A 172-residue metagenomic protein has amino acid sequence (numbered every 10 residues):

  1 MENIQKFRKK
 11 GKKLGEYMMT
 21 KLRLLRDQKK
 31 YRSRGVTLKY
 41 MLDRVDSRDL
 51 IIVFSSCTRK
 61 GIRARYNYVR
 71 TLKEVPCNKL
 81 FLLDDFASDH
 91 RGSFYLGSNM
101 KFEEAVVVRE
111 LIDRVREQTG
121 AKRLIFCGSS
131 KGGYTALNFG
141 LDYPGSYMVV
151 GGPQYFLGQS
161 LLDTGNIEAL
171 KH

Functional and structural regions predicted by a protein language model:
G11, L24-D89: Short, surface-exposed "cap/lid" segments of acyl-processing enzymes
L83-E103: Cap/lid segment of the alpha/beta-hydrolase catalytic domain
G97-Q118: Alpha/beta-hydrolase active-site loop
T119-S130: Alpha/beta-hydrolase fold nucleophile elbow
G128-N138: Glycine-rich nucleophile elbow surrounding the catalytic serine of serine-hydrolase chemistry
N138-M148: Conserved hydrolase catalytic core segment
V150-L161: Active-site nucleophile loop of the alpha/beta-hydrolase fold
G165-H172: The feature captures the conserved acid-bearing segment of alpha/beta-hydrolase catalytic domains
